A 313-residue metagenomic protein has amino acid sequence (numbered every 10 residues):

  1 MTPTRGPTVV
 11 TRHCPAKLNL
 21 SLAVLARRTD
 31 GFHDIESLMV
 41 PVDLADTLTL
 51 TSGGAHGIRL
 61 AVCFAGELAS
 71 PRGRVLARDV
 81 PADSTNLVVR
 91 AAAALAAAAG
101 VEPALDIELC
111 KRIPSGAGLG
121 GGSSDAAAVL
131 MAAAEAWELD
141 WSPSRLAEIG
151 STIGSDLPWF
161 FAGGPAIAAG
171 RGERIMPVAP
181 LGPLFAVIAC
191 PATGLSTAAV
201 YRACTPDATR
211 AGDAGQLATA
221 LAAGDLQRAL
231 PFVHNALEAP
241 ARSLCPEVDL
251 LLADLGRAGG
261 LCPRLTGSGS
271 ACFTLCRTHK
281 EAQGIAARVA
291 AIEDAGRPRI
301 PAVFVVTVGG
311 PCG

Functional and structural regions predicted by a protein language model:
T2-S115, E135, L139-P143, I153 (+2 more regions): ATP-binding N-lobe of GHMP and related small-molecule kinases
L20, L48-L50, V88, G122 (+5 more regions): Residue-level signal for inorganic ion chemistry
L22, D46-L50, D156-F160, A166 (+2 more regions): Short beta-strand scaffold segments in enzyme catalytic cores
H56-R59, K280-I285: Short, conserved charged micro-motifs
P81, E108-W137, S155, L261-C276: Glycine/serine-rich anion-binding loops at beta->alpha junctions that coordinate negatively charged ligand groups
A104, A126, L130-I167: Contiguous, small/hydrophobic- and glycine-enriched helical/loop subdomains that border and often "cap" functional
S142-T152, V233, Q283-A290: Short, well-structured alpha-helical segments that form the helix of a local strand-helix-strand
F160-G163, I167-C262, R277-K280, A287 (+1 more regions): Conserved, helical-rich catalytic subdomain that frames metal- and/or nucleotide-binding sites in enzyme alpha/beta
